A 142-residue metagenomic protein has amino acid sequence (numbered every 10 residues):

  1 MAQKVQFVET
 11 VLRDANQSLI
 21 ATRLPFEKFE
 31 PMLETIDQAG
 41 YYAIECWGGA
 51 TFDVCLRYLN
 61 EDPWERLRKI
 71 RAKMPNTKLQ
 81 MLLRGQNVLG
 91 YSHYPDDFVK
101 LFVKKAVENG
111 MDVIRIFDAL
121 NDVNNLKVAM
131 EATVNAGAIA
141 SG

Functional and structural regions predicted by a protein language model:
M1, R13-D14, T22-L24: Acidic, glycine/proline-rich low-complexity segments that act as flexible tails and inter-domain linkers
M1-F7: Generic start-of-chain signal for non-secretory N-termini
F7, A15, I36, I116: Conserved, mostly hydrophobic/aromatic
N16-L19, A50: Short, basic, glycine/proline-bearing loop/turn elements
E27: N-terminal beta1-alpha1-beta2 module of alpha/beta enzyme domains
P31, T35-C55: Terminal or standalone catalytic/regulatory effector modules within metabolic enzymes and repeat proteins
G48-G142: Active-site beta->alpha loop and helix N-cap motifs at the rims of alpha/beta catalytic domains
